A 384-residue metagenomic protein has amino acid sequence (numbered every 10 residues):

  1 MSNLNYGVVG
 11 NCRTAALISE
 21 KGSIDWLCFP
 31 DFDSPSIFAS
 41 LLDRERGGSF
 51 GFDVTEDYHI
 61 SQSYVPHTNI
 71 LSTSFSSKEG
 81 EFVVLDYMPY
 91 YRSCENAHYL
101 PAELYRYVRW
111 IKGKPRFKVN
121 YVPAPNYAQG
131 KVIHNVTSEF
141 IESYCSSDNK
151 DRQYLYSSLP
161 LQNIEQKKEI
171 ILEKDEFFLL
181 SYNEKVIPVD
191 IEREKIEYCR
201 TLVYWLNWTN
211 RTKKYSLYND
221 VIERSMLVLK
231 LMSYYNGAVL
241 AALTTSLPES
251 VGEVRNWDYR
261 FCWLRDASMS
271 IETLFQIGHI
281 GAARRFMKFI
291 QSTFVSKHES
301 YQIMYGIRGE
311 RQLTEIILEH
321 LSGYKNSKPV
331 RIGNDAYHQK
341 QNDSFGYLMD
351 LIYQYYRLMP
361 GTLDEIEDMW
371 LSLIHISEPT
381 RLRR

Functional and structural regions predicted by a protein language model:
M1-S377, R381-R384: Acidic, mature catalytic/reactive cores of soluble proteins
